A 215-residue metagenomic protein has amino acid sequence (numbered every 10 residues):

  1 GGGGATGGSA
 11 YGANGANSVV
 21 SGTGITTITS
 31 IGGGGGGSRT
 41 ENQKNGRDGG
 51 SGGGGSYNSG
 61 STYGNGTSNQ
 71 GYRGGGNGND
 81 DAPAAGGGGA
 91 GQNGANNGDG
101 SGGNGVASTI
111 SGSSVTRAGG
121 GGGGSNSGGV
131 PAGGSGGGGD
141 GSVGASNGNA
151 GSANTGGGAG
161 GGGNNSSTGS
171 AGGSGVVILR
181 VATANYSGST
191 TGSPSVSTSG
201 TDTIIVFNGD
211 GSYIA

Functional and structural regions predicted by a protein language model:
G1-A215: Low-complexity, glycine/proline-biased repetitive segments and flexible coils/loops
